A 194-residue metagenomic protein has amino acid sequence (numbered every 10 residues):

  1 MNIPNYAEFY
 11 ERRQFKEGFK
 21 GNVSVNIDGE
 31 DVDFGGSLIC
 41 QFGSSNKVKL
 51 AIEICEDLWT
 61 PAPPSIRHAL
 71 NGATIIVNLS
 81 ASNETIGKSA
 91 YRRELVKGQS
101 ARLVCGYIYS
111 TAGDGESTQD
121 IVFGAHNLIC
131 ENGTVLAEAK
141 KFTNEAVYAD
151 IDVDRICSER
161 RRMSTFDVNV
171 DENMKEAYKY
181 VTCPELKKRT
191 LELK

Functional and structural regions predicted by a protein language model:
M1-K194: Enzyme catalytic cores with a strong preference for nitrogen-chemistry domains
